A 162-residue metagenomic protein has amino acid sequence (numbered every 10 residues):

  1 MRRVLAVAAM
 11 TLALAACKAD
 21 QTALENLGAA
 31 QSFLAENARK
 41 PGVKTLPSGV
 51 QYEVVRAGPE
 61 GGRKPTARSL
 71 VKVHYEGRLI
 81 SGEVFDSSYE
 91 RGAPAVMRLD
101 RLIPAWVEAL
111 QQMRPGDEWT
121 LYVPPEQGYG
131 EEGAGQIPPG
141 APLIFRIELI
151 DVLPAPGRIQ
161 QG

Functional and structural regions predicted by a protein language model:
R2-G162: Cross-family detector of peptidyl-prolyl cis-trans isomerase
